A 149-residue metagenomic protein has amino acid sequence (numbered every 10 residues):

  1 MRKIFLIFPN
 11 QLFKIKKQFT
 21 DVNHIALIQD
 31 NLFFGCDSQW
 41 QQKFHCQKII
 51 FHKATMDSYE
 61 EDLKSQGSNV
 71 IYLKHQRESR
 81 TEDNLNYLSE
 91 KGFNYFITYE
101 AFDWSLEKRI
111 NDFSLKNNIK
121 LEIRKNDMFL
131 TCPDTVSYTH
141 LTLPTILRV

Functional and structural regions predicted by a protein language model:
M1-N69: N-terminal beta-strand-loop-alpha-helix module at the start of alpha/beta ligand-binding or catalytic domains
Q18, Y87, L106-N117: Short, aromatic/basic amphipathic alpha-helical patches
I71-S79: Short beta->alpha junction loops
E82-K91: Short amphipathic alpha-helix with an adjacent loop that forms part of the alpha/beta core around
N94-D103: Acidic beta-strand-to-loop metal/phosphate-binding motif
K120-P133: Conserved beta-strand -> loop -> alpha-helix junction used to position metal-binding or nucleic-acid-contacting
T139-T145: Conserved small/polar residues in nucleotide/adenosyl-binding loops
L147-V149: N-terminal low-complexity segments that are often proline-rich with Ser/Thr-Pro
